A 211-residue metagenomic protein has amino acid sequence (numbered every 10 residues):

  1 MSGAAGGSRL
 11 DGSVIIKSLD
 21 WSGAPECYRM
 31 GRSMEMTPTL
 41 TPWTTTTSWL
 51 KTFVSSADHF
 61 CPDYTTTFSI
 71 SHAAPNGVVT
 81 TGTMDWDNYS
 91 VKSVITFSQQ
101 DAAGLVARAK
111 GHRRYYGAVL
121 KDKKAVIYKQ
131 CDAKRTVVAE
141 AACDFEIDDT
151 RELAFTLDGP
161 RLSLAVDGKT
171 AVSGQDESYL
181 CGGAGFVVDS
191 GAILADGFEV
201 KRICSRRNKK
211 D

Functional and structural regions predicted by a protein language model:
M1-D211: Extracellular glycan-recognition regions
